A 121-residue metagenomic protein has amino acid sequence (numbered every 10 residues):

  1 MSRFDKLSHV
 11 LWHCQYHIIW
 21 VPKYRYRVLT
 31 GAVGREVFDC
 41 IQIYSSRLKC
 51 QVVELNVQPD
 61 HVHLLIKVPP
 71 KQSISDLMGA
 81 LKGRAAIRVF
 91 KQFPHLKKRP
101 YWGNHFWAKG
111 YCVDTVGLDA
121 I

Functional and structural regions predicted by a protein language model:
M1-I121: Basic nucleic-acid-binding interfaces
